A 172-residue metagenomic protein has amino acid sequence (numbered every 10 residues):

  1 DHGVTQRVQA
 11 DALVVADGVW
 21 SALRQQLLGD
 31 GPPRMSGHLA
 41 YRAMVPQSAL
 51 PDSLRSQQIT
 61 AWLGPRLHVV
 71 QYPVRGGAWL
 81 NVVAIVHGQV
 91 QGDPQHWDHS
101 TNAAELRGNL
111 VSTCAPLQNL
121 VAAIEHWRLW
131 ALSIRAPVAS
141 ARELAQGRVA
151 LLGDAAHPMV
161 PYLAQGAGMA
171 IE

Functional and structural regions predicted by a protein language model:
D1-E125: Conserved FAD-binding catalytic core of PHBH/FMO-like flavoproteins
V14-V15, Q71, A104-L106, H126-E172: Conserved mid-domain beta->alpha element of the FAD-binding
